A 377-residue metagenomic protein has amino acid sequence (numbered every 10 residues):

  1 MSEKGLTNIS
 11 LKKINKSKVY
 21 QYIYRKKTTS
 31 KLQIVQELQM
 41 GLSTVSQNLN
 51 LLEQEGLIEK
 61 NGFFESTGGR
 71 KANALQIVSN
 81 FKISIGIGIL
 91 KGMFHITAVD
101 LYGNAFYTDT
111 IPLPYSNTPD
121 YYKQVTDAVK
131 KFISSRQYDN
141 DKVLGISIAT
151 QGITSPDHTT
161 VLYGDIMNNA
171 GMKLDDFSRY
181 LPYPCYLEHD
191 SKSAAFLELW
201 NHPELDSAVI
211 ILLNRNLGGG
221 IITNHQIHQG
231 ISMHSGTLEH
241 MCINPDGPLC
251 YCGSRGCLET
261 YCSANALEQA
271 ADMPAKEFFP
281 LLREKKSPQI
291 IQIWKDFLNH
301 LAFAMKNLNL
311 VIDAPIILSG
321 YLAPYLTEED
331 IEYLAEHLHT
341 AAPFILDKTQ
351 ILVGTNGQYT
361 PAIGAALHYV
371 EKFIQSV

Functional and structural regions predicted by a protein language model:
M1-L32, Q36: Extreme N-terminal segment that seeds HTH/winged-HTH DNA-binding domains in transcriptional regulators
N8-I9, K13, Q21-Y24, Y186-N201 (+1 more regions): Glycine-rich phosphate-binding/hydrolytic loop that grips phosphoryl groups
K27-K60: N-terminal helix-turn-helix
K60-N61, S66: Short beta-strand "wing" residues that participate in macromolecule-binding interfaces
G69-T108, I210-T223: Gly/Thr-rich phosphate-binding beta-strand-loop-beta motif of the actin/hexokinase/Hsp70
T108, D175, P182-P288: Glycine/GP-enriched mid-protein hinge/lid loop-to-helix segment characteristic of carbohydrate kinases
D109-S207, T327-T340: Glycine-rich phosphate-binding loop and adjoining helix at the ATP-binding site of ATP-dependent phosphoryl-transfer
D120-Q137, T260-Y261, A266-E328, V353-G354 (+1 more regions): Adenine-nucleotide phosphate-binding core of ATP-dependent small-molecule kinases
